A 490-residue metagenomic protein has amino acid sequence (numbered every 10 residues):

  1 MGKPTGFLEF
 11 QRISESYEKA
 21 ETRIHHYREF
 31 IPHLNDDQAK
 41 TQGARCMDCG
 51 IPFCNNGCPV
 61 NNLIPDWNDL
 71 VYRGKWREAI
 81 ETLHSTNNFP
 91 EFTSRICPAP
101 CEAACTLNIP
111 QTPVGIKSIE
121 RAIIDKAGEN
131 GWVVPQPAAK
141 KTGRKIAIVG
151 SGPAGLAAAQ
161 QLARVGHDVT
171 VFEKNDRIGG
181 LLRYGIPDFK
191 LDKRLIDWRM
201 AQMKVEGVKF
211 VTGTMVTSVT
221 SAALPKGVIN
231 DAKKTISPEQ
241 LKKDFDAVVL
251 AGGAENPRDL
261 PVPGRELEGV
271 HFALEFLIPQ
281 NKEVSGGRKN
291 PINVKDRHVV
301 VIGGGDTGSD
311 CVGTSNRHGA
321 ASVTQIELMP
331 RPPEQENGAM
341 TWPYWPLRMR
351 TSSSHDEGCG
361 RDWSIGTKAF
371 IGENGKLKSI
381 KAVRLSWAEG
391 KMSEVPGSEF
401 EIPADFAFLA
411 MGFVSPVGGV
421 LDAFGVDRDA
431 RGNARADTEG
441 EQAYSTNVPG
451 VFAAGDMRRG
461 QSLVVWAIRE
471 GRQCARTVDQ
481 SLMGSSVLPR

Functional and structural regions predicted by a protein language model:
T5-P32, N61-R73, E78-L83, N87 (+10 more regions): Beta1-alpha1 glycine-rich phosphate/pyrophosphate-binding loop at the start of Rossmann-like nucleotide-binding domains
I13, R23-F30, L34-D37, Q42-R45 (+3 more regions): C-terminal catalytic lobe of FAD-dependent flavoproteins
A44, N56, N61-A138, Q202-K204 (+3 more regions): Glycine/serine-rich phosphate-binding loop and adjoining beta1-alpha1 elements at the start of nucleotide-handling
E78, K140-K141, K145-V149, D197-V262 (+4 more regions): Feature captures the FAD/FMN-dependent oxidoreductase FAD-binding
I146-I148, V169, V299, V451: Conserved hydrophobic helix-helix packing surfaces used for dimerization/oligomerization
V149-P153, G303-G305, D456: Glycine-rich Rossmann-fold phosphate-binding loop(s) that bind the pyrophosphate of adenine dinucleotide cofactors
E266-D296, A388-Q461: FAD-site-proximal beta/loop scaffold in flavoenzymes
G308-G313, H318, M457-L488: A conserved FAD-binding loop/helix module that cradles the flavin
